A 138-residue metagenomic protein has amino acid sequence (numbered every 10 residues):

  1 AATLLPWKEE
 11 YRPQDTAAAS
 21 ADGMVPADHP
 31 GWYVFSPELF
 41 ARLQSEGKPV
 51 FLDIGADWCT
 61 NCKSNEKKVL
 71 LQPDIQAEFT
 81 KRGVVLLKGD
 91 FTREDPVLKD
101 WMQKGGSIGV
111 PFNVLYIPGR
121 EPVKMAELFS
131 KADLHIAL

Functional and structural regions predicted by a protein language model:
A1-L52, A56-L138: Proteins that catalyze or organize thiol-disulfide redox chemistry and the adjacent proteostasis machinery handling
